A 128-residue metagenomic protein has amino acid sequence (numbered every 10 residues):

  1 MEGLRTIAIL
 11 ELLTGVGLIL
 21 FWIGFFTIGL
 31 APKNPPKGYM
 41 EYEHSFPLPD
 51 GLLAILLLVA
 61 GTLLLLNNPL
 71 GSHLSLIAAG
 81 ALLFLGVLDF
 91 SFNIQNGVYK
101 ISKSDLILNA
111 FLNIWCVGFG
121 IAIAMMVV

Functional and structural regions predicted by a protein language model:
M1-V128: Topology signature of small-to-medium multi-pass alpha-helical membrane proteins
